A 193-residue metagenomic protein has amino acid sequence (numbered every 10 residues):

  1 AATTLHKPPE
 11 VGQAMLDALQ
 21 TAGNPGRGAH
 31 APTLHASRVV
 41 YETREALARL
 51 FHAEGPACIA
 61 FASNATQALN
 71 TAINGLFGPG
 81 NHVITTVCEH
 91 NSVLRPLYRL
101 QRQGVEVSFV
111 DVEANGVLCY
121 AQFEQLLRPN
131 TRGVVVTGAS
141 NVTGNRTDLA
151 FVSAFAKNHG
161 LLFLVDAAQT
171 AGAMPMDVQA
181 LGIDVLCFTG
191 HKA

Functional and structural regions predicted by a protein language model:
A1-A193: Pyridoxal 5′-phosphate
